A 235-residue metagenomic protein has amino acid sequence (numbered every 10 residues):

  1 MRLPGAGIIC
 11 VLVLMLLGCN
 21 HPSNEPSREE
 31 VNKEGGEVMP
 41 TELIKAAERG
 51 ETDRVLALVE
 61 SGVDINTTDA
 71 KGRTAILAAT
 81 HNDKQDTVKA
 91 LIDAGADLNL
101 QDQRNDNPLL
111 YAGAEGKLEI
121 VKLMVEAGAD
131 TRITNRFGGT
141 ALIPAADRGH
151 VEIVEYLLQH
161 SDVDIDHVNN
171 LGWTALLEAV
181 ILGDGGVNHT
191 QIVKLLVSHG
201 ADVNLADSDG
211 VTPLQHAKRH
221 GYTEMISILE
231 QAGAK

Functional and structural regions predicted by a protein language model:
R54, D86-T87, E119-I120, E152-I153 (+2 more regions): Conserved ankyrin/ankyrin-like repeat signature
